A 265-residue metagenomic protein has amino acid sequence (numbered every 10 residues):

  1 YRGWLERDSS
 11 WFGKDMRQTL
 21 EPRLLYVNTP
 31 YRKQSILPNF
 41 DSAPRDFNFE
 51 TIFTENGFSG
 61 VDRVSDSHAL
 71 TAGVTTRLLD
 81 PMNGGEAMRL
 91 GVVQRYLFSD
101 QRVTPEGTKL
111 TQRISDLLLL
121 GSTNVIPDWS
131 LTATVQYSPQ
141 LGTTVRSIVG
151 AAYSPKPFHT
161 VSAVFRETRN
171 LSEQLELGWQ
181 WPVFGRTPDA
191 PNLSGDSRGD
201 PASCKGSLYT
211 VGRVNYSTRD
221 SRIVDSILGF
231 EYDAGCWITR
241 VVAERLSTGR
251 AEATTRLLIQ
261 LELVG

Functional and structural regions predicted by a protein language model:
Y1-R245, G249-G265: Outer-membrane beta-barrel translocator/pore domains, especially the C-terminal barrels of Gram-negative outer-membrane
